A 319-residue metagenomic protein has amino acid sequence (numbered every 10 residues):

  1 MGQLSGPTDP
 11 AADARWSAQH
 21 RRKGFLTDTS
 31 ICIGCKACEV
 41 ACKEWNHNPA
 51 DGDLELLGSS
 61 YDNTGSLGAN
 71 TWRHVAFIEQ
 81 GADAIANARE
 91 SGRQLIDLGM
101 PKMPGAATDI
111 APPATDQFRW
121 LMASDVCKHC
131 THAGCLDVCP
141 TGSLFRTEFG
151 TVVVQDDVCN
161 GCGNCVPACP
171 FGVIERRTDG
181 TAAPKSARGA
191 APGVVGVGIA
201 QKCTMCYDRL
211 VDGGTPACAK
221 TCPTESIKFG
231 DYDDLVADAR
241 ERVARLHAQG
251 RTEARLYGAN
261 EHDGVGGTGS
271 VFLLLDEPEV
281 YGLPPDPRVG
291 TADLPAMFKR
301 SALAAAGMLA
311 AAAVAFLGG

Functional and structural regions predicted by a protein language model:
M1-G319: Non-ligating segments of multi-cofactor redox enzymes
